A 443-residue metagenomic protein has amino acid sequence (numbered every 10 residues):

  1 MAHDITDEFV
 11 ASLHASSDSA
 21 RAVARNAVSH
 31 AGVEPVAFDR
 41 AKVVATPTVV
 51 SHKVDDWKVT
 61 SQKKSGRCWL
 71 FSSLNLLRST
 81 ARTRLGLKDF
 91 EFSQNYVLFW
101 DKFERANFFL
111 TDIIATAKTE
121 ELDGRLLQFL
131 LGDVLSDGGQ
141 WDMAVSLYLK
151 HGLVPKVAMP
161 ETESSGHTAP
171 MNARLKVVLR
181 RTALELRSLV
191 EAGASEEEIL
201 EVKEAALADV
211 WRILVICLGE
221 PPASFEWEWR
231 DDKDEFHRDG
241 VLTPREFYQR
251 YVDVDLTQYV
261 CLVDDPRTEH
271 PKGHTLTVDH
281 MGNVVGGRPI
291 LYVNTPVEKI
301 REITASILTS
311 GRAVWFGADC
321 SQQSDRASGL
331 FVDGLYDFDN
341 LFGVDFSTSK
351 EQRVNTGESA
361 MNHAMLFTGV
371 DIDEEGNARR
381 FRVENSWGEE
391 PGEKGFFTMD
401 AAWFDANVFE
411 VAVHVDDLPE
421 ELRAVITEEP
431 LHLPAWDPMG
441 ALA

Functional and structural regions predicted by a protein language model:
H3-W57: N-terminal regions that are enriched for targeting/export leaders and immediately downstream pro/stem segments
H14-A20, A45, D265-E269, G329-D333: Short acidic/polar alpha-helix capping motifs at helix-coil junctions
V43-V314, P391-K394, A401: Active-site nucleophile-adjacent alpha helix/oxyanion-hole segment immediately C-terminal to the catalytic cysteine
K53-W57, S349-Q352, E384: Short helix/strand-bridging catalytic loops that position acidic/His residues to coordinate divalent metals and engage
C68, Y148, N355-G388: Catalytic nucleophile-His microenvironment captured as a short glycine-rich beta-strand/loop that brackets
F71, F316-D319, T368: Short His-Asn-centered micro-motif
G287-N362: Long, positively charged binding patches that form subdomain-scale interaction surfaces for polyanionic ligands
D373-A443: Conserved catalytic-core surface of thiol
